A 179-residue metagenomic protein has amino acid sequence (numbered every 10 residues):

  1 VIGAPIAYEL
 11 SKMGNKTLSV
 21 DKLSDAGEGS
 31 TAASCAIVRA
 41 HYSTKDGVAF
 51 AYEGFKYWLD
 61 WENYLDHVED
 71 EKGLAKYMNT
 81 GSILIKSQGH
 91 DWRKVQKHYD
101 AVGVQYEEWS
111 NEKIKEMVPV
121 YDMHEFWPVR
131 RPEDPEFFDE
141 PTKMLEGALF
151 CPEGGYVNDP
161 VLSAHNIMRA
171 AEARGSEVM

Functional and structural regions predicted by a protein language model:
G3-A4: N-terminal Rossmann-fold NAD(P) dinucleotide-binding loop
A7, S11, A170: Gly/Ala-rich phosphate-binding loop of Rossmann-like dinucleotide-binding domains, activating on the conserved
S11-T31: Glycine-rich FAD pyrophosphate-binding loop
M13, V102, R174: Conserved dinucleotide-binding and phosphotransfer motif residues
K16, Q105, E177: Residue-level detector of anion-binding/catalytic polar loops
G29-C35, F138-T142: Short, flexible, mixed-charge acidic loops at enzyme active sites
C35-P135: Dinucleotide-binding Rossmann-like beta1-alpha1 core, especially the glycine-rich loop that anchors the ADP
D139-M179: Helical element adjacent to the flavin cofactor pocket in flavoenzyme catalytic cores
